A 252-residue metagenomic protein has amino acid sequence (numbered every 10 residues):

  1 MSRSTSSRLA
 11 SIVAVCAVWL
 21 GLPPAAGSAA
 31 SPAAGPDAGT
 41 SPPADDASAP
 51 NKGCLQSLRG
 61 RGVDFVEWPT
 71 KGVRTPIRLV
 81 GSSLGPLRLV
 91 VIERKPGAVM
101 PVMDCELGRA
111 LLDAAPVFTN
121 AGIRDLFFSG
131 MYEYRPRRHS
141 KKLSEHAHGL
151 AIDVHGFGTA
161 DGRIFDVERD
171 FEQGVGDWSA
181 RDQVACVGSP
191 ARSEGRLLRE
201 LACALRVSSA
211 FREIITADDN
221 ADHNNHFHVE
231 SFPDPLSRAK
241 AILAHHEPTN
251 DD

Functional and structural regions predicted by a protein language model:
S2-V13: Bacterial N-terminal signal peptides that target proteins for export
S11-G21: Bacterial N-terminal signal peptides
P24-A34: Signal peptide processing junction and immediate N-terminal pro/mature segment of secreted/exported proteins
A38-S41, D251-D252: Membrane engagement elements in two modes
P43-S129: Active-site acidic/histidine clusters and adjacent loop/turn architecture that either coordinate catalytic ions
V66-S82, A115, H139, L143 (+1 more regions): Catalytic cores and adjacent binding grooves of peptidoglycan-active enzymes
I123, F128-M131, D170-E172, D234: An acidic- and aromatic-residue-enriched active-site/binding cleft used to recognize and process polar
R124-E145: Surface-exposed short loop/turn segments
